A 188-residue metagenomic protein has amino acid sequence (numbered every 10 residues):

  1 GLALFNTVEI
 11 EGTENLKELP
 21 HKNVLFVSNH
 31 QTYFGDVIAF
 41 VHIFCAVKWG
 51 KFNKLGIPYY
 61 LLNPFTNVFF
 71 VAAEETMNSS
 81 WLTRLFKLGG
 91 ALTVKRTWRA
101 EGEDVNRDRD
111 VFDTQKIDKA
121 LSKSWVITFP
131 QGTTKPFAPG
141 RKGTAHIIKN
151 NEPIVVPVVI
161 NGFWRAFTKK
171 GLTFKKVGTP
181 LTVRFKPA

Functional and structural regions predicted by a protein language model:
F5-A188: Soluble catalytic domains of membrane acyltransferases
